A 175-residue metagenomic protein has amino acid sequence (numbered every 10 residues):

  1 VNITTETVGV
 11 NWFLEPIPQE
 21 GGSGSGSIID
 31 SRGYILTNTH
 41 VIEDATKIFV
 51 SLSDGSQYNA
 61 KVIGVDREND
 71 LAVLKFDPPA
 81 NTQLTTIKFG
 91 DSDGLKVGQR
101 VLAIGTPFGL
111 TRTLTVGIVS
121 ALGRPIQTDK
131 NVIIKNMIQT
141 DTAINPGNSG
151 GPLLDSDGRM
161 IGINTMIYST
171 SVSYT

Functional and structural regions predicted by a protein language model:
N2-T175: Serine-dependent protease modules
